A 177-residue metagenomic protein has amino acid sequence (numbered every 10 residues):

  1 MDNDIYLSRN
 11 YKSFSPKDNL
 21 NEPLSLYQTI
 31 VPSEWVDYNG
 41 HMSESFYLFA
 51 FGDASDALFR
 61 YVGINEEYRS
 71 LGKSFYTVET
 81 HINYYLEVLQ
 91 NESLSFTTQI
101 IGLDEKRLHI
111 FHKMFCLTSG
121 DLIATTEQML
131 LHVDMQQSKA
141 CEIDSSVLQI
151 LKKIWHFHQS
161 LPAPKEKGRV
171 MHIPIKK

Functional and structural regions predicted by a protein language model:
D2-T77, V133-K177: Hot-dog-fold acyl-thioester-processing enzymes
T29, R107-H109, E127: Short, small/polar residue-rich loop motifs at catalytic or cofactor-binding pockets
L58-L108, I123: Hydrophobic beta-strand-centered segment that forms part of the acyl-chain substrate-binding groove
Y85, K113-L117: Core beta-strand residues in small-molecule sensory/regulatory alpha/beta domains
T118-G120, Q136: Solvent-exposed strand-loop boundary residues in beta-sheet-rich modules
A124-T126, E142: A structural microfeature
M129-L131: Short beta-strand edge segments in extracellular beta-sheet folds
